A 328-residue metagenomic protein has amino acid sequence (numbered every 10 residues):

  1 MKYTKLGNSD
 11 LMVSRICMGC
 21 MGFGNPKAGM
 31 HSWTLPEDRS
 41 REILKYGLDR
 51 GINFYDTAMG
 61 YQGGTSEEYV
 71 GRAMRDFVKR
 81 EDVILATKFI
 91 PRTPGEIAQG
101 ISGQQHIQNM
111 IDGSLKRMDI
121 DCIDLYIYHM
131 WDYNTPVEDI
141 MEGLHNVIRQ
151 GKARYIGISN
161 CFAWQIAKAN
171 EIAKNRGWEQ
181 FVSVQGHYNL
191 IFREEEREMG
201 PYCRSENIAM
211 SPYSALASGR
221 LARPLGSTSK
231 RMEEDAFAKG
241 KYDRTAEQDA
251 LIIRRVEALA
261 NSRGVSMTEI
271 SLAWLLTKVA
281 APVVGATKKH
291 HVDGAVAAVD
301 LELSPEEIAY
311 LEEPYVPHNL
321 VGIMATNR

Functional and structural regions predicted by a protein language model:
M1-V83, R328: N-terminal binding-site loop/beta-alpha segment at the start of enzyme catalytic domains that lines or forms
L6, M18, S40, Y55 (+13 more regions): Conserved, mostly hydrophobic/aromatic
L11-I16, G51-N53, K79-V83, I120-D124 (+5 more regions): Short, well-ordered coil/turn segments that N-cap beta-strands
M21-G22, P26-A28, E179, Y202-L259 (+2 more regions): Glycine-rich, positively charged active-site loop/lid region within alpha/beta enzyme cores that binds and organizes
G22, M59, F89-P91, H129-D132 (+5 more regions): Active-site-proximal loop/turn and secondary-structure-junction residues that shape catalytic pockets, frequently
K27, P94-E194, E198: Glycine/proline-rich, positively charged, aromatic-decorated active-site loop/lid region on the catalytic face
L44, E67, G71, I111-L115 (+7 more regions): Generic structural signal for well-ordered alpha-helices, preferentially at hydrophobic/aromatic core positions
I148, A215, E234, R244-L301: Conserved short secondary-structure transition element at the edge of the structured enzyme core that lines
